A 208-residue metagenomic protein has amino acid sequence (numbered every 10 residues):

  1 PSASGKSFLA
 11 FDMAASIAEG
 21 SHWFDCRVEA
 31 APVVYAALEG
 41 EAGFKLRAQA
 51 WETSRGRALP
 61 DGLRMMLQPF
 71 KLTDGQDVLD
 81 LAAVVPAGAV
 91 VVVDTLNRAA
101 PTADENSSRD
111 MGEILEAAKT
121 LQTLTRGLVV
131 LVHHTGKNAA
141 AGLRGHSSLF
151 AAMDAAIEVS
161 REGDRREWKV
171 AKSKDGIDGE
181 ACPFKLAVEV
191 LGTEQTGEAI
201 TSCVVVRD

Functional and structural regions predicted by a protein language model:
S2, S21, E39, P69-F70 (+2 more regions): Short, well-ordered turn and helix-capping elements at secondary-structure junctions
A3, S7-F8, V90, R109-C203: Phosphate-binding/switch region of NTP-binding enzymes
L9-M13: Hydrophobic positions on the alpha1 helix immediately C-terminal to the Walker A/P-loop
A14, Y35, D94, M153 (+1 more regions): Conserved RecA-like P-loop NTPase ATPase core
A18: Gly/Ala-rich phosphate-binding loop of Rossmann-like dinucleotide-binding domains, activating on the conserved
S21-H22, R126: Residue-level recognition of short, well-ordered coil/turn positions that link secondary-structure elements
H22, V28-E113, K119-T120, R161 (+2 more regions): Conserved inter-motif catalytic segment of the P-loop NTP-binding fold
